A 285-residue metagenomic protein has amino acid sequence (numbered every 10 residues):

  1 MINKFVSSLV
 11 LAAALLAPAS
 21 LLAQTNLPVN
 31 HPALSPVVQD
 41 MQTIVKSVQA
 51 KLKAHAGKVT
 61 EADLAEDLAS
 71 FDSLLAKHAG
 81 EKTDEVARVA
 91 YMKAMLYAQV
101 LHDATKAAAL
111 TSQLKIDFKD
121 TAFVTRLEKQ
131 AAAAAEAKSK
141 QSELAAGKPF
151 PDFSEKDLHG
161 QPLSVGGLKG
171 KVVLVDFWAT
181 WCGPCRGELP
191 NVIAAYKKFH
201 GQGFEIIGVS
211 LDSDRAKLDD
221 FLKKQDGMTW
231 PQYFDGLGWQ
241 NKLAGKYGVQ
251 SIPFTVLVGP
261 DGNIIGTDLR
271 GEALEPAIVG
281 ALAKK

Functional and structural regions predicted by a protein language model:
M1-V10: Bacterial N-terminal signal peptides that target proteins for export
H31, L75-R88, V100-L101, K115-Q130: Short solvent-exposed coil/turn linkers within tandem alpha-helical repeat scaffolds
S47, K93-A94: Structural register within alpha-helical repeat arrays
V59-D72, L101-K106: Helix-turn-helix repeat elements of alpha-solenoid scaffolds
Q113-D152, K156, G166-K169, D220-K223: N-proximal helix/coil linker or "cap" segments that precede and/or mark the start of modular domains
F150-S154, I207, D219-P260: Short, internal strand/loop/helix patches that form the active-site neighborhood or redox-interaction surface
F177-A194: Conserved redox-active cysteine motifs that mediate thiol-disulfide chemistry, especially di-cysteine Cys-X(1-2)-Cys
P260-K285: Non-catalytic, surface beta->alpha helical segment in thiol-disulfide oxidoreductase systems
